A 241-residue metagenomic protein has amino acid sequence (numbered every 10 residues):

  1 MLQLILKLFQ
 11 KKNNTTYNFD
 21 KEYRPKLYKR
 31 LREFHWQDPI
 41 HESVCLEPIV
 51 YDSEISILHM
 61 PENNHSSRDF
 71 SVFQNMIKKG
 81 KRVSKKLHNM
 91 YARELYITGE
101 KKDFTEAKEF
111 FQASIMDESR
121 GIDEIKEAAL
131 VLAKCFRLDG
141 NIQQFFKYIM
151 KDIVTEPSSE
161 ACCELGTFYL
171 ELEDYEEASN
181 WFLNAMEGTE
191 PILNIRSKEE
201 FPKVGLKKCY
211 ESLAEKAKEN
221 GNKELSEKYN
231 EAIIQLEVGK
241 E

Functional and structural regions predicted by a protein language model:
M1-K102, E106: Catalytic-site signature of metal-activated, phosphate-bearing donor transferases, centered on the GT-A/GT-A-like
S66, K101-F104, I142, Y175 (+1 more regions): TPR-repeat structural position
K86, D123-E127, E160-A161, N194 (+2 more regions): Start-of-helix register in tetratricopeptide repeats
T98-K101, D139, L172, L213 (+1 more regions): Structural motif corresponding to the intra-repeat A-B loop/turn of tetratricopeptide repeats
Q112-M116, I153-V154, M186-E190, I234-Q235: Amphipathic alpha-helical segments of tetratricopeptide repeats
